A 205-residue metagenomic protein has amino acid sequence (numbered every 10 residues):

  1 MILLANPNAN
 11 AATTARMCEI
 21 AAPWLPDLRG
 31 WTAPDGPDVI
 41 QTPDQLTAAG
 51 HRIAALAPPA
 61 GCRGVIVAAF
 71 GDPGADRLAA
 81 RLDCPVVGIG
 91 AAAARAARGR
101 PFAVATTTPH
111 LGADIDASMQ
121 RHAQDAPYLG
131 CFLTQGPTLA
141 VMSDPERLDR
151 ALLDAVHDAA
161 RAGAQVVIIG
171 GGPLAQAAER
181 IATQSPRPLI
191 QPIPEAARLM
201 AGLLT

Functional and structural regions predicted by a protein language model:
I2-W24: N-terminal beta1-alpha1 ligand-phosphate binding loop
L3, A103-A105: Conserved beta-strand elements of the Class I
R29-A54, L139-P145: N-terminal beta-loop-helix "entrance" segment that forms/cooperates in small-molecule cofactor or anionic ligand
T47-G61, R150-G163: Short, well-structured alpha-helical segments in soluble
A49-R77, R81, G171-Q176: Beta-alpha junction/loop-to-helix N-cap segments that form part of ligand/metal-binding clefts
V67, G71-G74, A155-S185, A196-M200: Hydrophobic alpha-helical
A79-G99, A182-M200: Short, acidic/small-residue loops that bind anionic groups at enzyme active sites
A105-G171: Active-site rim beta-loop-alpha module in soluble metabolic enzymes
